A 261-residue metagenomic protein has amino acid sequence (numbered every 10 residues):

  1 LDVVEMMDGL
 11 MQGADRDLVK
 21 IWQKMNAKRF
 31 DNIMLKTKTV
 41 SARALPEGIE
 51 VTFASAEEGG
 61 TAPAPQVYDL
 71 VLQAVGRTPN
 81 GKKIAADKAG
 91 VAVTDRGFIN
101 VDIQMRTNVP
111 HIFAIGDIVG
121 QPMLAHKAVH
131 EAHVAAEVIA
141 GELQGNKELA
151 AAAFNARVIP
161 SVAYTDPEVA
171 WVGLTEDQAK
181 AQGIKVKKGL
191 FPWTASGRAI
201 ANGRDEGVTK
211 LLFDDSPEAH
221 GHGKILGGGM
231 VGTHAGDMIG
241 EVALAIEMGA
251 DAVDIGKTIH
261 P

Functional and structural regions predicted by a protein language model:
D2-I103, L174, A181-V186, T194 (+2 more regions): A Rossmann-like FAD-binding core segment of flavoenzymes
V3, T107, H111, N155-R157 (+1 more regions): Short, flexible turn/loop "capping" segments at secondary-structure junctions
A14-I21, M25, V109, I115-K180 (+1 more regions): A conserved FAD-binding loop/helix module that cradles the flavin
R16, L45, F113, M230-V231: Residue-level structural signal for beta-strand termini and adjacent loop
K28, Q66, T107-P110, R157 (+2 more regions): Structured loop/turn residues at beta-strand edges in well-structured enzyme cores
S55-A64, G141-N155, D215-K224: Intrinsically disordered, low-complexity coil segments
P65-E148, E218, G240, L244-A245: FAD-site-proximal beta/loop scaffold in flavoenzymes
I159, Y164-P261: Flexible, glycine-rich terminal cap/loop adjacent to redox cofactors in electron-transfer oxidoreductases
